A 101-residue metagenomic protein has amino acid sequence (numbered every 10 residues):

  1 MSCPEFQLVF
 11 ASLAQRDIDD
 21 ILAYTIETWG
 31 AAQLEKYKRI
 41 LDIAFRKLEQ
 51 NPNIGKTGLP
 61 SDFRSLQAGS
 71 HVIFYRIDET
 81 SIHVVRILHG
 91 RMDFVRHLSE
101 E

Functional and structural regions predicted by a protein language model:
M1-K36: Arg/Lys-rich, positively charged N-terminal/basic patches that mediate binding to nucleic acids
S12, G69, L88: Residues at the C-termini of beta-strands that transition into short coil/loop
L13-I21, R64, I73, R96-H97: Conserved N-terminal glycine/acidic-rich loop preference
I18, K38-L41, F45: Short amphipathic alpha-helical/adjacent loop interface patches that line ligand and macromolecule-binding sites
L34, K56-G58, R96: Short, hydrophobic secondary-structure boundary micro-motifs
I43, Q50-I82: Basic/aromatic recognition patch in beta-strand/loop cores that engages polyanionic ligands
R76-E101: Enriched for short, Lys/Arg-rich terminal
